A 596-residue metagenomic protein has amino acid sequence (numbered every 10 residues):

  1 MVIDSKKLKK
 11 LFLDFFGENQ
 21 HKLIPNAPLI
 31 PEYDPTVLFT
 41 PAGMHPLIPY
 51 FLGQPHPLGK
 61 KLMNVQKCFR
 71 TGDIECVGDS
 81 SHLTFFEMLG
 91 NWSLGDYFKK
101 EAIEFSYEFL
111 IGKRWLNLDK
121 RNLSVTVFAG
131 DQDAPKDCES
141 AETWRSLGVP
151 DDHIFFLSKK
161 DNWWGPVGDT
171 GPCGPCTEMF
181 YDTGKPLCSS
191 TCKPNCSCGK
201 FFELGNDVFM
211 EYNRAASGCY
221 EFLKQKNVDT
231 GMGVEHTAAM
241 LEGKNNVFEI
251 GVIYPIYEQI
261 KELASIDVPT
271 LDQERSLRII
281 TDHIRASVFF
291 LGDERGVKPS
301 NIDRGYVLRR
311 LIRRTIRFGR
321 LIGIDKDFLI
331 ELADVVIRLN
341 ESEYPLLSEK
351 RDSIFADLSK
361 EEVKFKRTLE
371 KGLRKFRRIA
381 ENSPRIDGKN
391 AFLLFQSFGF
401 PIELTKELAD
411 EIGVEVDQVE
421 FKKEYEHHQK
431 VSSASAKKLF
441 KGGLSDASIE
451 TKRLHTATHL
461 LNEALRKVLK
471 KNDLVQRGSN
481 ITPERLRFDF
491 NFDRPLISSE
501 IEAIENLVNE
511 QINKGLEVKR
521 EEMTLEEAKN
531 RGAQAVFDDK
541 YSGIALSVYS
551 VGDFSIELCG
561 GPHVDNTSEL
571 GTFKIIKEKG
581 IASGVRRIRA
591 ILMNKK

Functional and structural regions predicted by a protein language model:
M1-K596: A glycine- and charged-residue-rich anion-binding loop/surface
